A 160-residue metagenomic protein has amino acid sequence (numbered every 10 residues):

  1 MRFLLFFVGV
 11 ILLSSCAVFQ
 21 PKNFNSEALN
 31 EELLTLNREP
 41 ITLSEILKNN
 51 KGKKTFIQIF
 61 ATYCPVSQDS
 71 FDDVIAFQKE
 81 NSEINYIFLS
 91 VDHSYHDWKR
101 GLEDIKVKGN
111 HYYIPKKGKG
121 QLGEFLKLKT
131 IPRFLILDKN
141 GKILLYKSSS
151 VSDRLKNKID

Functional and structural regions predicted by a protein language model:
M1-N37, D160: N-terminal targeting signals for export/organelle localization
E32-T55, D69-D72: A short beta-strand-turn-helix
K53, E83, K108-G109: A generic structural signal for alpha->beta connector loops
K53-T55, I59-C64, T130: Short pre-active-site segment immediately N-terminal to redox-active cysteine/selenocysteine motifs in thiol-based
F56-I57, Y86, F134: Hydrophobic beta-strand anchors of alpha/beta hydrolase catalytic cores
Q68-D104, G118-G123: Structural microenvironment flanking redox-active thiols in thiol-disulfide oxidoreductases
E103-L135, K139: Short, internal strand/loop/helix patches that form the active-site neighborhood or redox-interaction surface
I136-D160: Thiol-/selenol-based redox modules, centered on thioredoxin-like and closely related oxidoreductase domains
